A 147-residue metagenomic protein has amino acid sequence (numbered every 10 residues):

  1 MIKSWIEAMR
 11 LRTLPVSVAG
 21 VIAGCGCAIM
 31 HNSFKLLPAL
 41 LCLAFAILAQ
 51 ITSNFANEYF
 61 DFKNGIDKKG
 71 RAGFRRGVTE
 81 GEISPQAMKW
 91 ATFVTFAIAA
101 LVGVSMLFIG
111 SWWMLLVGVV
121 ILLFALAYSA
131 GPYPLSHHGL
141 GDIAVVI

Functional and structural regions predicted by a protein language model:
M1, G70-G73, P132-L135: Juxtamembrane loop-helix boundary motifs flanking transmembrane segments in multi-pass membrane proteins
M1-L37, L41, F45: Topogenic membrane-insertion module of multi-pass membrane proteins
T13, S53, N57, D142-V145: Hydrophobic side chains within alpha-helical segments
A23, N32-A56, L115-L126: Membrane-embedded alpha-helical segments that form the functional core of polytopic membrane enzymes, especially those
G24, A28, N32, N57 (+2 more regions): Membrane-water interface at transmembrane helix exits
L48-A72: Acidic (Asp/Glu-rich) catalytic motifs at the cytosolic membrane interface
R76-I147: Intramembrane alpha-helical segments
